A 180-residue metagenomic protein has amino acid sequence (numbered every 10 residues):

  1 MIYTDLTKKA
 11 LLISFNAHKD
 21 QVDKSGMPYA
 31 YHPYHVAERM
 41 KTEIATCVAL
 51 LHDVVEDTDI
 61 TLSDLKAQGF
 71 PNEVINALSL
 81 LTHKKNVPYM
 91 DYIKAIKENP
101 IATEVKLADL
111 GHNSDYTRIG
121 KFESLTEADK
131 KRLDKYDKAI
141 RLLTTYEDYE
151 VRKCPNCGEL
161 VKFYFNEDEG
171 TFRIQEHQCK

Functional and structural regions predicted by a protein language model:
M1-D148: Active-site helical microenvironments for divalent-metal-assisted chemistry
D20, K162-Y164: Short, non-ligating residues that shape and space the ligands of small metal-coordination modules and catalytic
D23, C154, N166: Acidic surface patches and DE-rich sequence motifs
E147-E150, G170-F172: Short, flexible, mixed-charge glycine/proline-rich loop motifs that serve as phosphate/nucleic-acid-contacting
C154-C157, K180: Short Cys/His-rich metal-coordination motifs, predominantly Zn2+-binding knuckles/fingers
E159-V161, D168: N-terminal leader/targeting signatures
E167-K180: Cysteine-rich micro-motifs
